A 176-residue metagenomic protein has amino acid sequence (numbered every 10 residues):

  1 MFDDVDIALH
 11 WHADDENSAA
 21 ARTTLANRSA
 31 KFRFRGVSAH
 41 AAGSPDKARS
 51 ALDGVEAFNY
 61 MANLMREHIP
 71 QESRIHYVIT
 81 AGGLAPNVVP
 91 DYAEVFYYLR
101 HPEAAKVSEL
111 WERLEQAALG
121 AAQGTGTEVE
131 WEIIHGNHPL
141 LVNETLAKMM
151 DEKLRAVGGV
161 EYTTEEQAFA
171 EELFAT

Functional and structural regions predicted by a protein language model:
M1-P90: Histidine/acidic-residue-rich, glycine-tolerant segments that coordinate divalent metal ions
L52-T176: Metal-dependent amide/peptide-bond hydrolase catalytic core, centered on the "pita-bread" metallohydrolase fold
